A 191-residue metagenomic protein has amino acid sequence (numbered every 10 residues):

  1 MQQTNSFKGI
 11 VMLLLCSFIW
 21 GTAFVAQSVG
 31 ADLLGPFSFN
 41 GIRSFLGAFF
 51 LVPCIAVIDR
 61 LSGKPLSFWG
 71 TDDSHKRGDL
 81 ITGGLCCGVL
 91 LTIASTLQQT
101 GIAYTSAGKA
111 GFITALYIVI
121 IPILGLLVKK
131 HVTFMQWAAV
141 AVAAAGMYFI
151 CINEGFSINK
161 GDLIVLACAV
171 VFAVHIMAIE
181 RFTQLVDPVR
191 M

Functional and structural regions predicted by a protein language model:
M1-G41, G88-V89, I93, L97 (+2 more regions): Glycine-/small-residue-enriched transmembrane alpha-helix faces in small-molecule transporters and effluxers
I19, A23-F24, I58-T114, F149: Specific transmembrane alpha-helical segments of multi-pass solute transporters/efflux pumps, especially DMT/EamA
G21, F45-F49, V119-I120, A144 (+1 more regions): Small-residue-rich packing faces within the transmembrane alpha-helices of Major Facilitator Superfamily
G30, F39, R43, G101 (+4 more regions): Hydrophobic/aromatic residues within transmembrane alpha-helices of multi-pass small-molecule transporters
F50-I55, Y117-A138: C-terminal transmembrane-helix exit sites in multi-pass transporters
L51, V132-I152, A169-F172: Hydrophobic transmembrane alpha-helices of multi-pass small-molecule transport proteins
L51-I58, Q98, P122-G125, M147-C151 (+1 more regions): Structural signal for membrane-spanning alpha-helices in multi-pass inner-membrane proteins, emphasizing helix cores
G70-S74, L126-M135, M177-R190: Membrane-interface helix-boundary motifs at transmembrane edges
